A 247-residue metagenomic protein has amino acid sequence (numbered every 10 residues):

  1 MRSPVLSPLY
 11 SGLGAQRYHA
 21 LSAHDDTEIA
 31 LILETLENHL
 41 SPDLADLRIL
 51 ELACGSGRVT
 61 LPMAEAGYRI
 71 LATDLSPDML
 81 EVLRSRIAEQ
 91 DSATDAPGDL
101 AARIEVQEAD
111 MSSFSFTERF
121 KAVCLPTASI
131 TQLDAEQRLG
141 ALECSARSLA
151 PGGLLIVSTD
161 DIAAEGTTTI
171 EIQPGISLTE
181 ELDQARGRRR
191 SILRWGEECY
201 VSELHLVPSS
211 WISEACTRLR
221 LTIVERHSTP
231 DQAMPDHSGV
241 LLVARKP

Functional and structural regions predicted by a protein language model:
M1-A45: Conserved class I S-adenosyl-L-methionine
A53-G55: Class I SAM-dependent methyltransferase "Motif I" SAM/SAH-binding loop
G57-S113: Class I SAM-dependent methyltransferase SAM/SAH-binding core
S115-A122: A short acidic, Gly/Pro-enriched loop at the edge of an enzyme's catalytic core that lines a small-molecule cofactor
C124-P126: A conserved beta-strand element that flanks and buttresses the S-adenosyl-L-methionine
L139-P151: A short glycine-rich, Lys/Arg-flanked "PGG" loop and its adjoining helix->strand segment in the class I
I156-A215: SAM-dependent methyltransferase
A215, L219-P247: C-terminal lobe and adjacent flexible extensions of AdoMet/dcAdoMet transferase-like proteins
